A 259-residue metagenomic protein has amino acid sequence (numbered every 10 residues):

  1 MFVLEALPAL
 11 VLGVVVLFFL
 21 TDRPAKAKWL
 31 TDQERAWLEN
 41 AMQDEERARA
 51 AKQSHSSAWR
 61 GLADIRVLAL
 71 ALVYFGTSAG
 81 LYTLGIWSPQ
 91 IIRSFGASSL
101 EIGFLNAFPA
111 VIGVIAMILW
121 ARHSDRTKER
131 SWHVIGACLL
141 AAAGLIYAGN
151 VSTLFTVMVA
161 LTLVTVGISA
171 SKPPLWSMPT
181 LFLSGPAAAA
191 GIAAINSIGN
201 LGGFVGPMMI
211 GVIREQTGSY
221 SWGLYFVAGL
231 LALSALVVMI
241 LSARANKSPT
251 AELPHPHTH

Functional and structural regions predicted by a protein language model:
F2-F18, L224-M239: Symmetry-related core transmembrane helices of the 12-TM Major Facilitator Superfamily/SLC fold
V3, F75, A107-V111, A193-L201: Transmembrane alpha-helical cores of Major Facilitator Superfamily
L30-A50, L241-H259: Intrinsic disorder in cytosolic terminal tails and internal cytosolic loops of multi-pass membrane transporters
W59-A121, K172, W176, G206-P207: Extracytoplasmic gate region of multi-pass secondary transporters
I92-R93, H123-D125, M209-G218: Interfacial helix-cap and linker-helix signal at transmembrane-aqueous boundaries of multi-pass secondary transporters
S99-L100, G185-I195: Loop-to-transmembrane helix entry/capping segments in MFS-fold secondary transporters and related SLC/MFSD carriers
K128-M178: C-terminal transmembrane helical hairpin of 12-TM major facilitator-type secondary transporters
P179-A189, G218: Paired intracellular helix-loop junctions of major facilitator superfamily
